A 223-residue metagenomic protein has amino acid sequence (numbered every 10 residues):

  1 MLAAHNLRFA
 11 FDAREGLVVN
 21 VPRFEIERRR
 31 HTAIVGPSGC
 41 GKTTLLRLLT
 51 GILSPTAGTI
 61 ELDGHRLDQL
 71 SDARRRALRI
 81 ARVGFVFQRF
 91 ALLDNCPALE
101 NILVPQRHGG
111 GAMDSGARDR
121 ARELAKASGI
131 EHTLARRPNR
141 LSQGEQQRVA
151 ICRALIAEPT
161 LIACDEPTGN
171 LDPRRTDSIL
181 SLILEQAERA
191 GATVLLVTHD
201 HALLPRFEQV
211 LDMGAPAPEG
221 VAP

Functional and structural regions predicted by a protein language model:
M1-R8, P218-P223: ABC-family P-loop ATPase nucleotide-binding domain
L2, R8-E188, V194-L204, M213: ABC family nucleotide-binding domain
F207-P223: H-loop (His-switch) and adjacent beta-strand-loop-beta switch element of ABC-type ATPase nucleotide-binding domains
